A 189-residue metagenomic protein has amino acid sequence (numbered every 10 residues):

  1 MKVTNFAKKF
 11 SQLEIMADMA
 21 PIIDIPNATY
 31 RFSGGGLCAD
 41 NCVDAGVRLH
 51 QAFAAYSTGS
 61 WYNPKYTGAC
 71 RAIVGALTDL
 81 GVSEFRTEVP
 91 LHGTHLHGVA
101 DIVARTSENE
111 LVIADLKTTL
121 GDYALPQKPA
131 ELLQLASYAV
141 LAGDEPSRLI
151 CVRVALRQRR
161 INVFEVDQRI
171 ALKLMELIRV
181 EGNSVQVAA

Functional and structural regions predicted by a protein language model:
M1-V99, R105, A189: Metal-dependent nuclease catalytic cores that hydrolyze phosphodiester bonds in DNA/RNA, characterized by
V89-G182: Mg2+/Mn2+-dependent nuclease catalytic core
V185: Polybasic (Lys/Arg-rich)
